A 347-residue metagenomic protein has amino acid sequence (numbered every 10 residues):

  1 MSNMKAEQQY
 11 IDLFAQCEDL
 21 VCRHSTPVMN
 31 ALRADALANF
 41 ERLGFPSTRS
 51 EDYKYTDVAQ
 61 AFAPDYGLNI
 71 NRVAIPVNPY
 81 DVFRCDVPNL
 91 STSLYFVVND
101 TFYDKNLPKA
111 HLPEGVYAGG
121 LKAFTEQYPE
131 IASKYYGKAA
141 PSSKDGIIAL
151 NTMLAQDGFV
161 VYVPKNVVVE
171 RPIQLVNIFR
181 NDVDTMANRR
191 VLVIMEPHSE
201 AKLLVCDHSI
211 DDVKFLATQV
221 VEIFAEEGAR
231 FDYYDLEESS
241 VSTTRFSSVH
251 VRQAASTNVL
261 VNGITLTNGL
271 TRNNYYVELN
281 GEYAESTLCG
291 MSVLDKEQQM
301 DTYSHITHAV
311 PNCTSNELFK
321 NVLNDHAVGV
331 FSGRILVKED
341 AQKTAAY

Functional and structural regions predicted by a protein language model:
M1-R189, I194-E200, V205-D207, E339: N-terminal leader/transition segments
L121, Q127, I131-Y347: Conserved beta-strand/loop scaffold segments within soluble protein domains that form the structured core and edges
